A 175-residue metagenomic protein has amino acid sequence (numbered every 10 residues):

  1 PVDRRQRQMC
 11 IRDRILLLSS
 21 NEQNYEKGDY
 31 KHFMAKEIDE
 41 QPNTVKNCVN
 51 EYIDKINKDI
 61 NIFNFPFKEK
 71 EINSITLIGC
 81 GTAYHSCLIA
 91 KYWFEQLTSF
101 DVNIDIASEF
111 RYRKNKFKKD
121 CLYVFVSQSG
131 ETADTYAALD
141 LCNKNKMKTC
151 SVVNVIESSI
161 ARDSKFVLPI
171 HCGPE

Functional and structural regions predicted by a protein language model:
P1-I11: Single conserved hydrophobic/aromatic residue that forms the stacking wall/gate of nucleotide- or nucleobase-binding
R14-L18: Flexible, low-complexity linker/loop segments at domain and module junctions
S19-D54: Helix-enriched interaction subdomains in cytosolic or periplasmic regions, typified by TIR/SEFIR signaling/NADase cores
C48, I56, F100-V102: Short coil-to-helix leader/linker segments, especially the first N-terminal amphipathic alpha-helix with its helix
D54-E71: A short, well-structured juxtamembrane/interface segment
K70-E175: Glycine-rich phosphate-binding loops that contact phosphosugars or nucleotide phosphates
